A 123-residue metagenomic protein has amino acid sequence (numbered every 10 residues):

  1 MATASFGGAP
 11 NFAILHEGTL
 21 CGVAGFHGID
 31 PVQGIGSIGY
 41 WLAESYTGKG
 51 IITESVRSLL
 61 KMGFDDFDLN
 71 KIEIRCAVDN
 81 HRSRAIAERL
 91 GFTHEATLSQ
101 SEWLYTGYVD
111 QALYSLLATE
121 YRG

Functional and structural regions predicted by a protein language model:
M1-G8: Active-site rim helix/loop that mediates acceptor-substrate recognition in acyltransferases
N11-G123: Acyl-donor (CoA/ACP) binding surface of acyl/acetyltransferases
